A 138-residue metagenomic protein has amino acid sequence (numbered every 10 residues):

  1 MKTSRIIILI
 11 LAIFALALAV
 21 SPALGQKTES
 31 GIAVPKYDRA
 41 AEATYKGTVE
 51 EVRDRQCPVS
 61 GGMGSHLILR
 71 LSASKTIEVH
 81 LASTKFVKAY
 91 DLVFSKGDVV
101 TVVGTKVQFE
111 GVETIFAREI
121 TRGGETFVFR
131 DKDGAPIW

Functional and structural regions predicted by a protein language model:
M1-I10: Bacterial N-terminal signal peptides that target proteins for export
I10-A19: Bacterial N-terminal signal peptides
G25-T44: Short boundary/loop segments of OB/S1/cold-shock single-stranded nucleic-acid-binding domains
A41-G61: Structural detector for short beta-strands of small beta-barrel domains
Y45-V49, G97-T105: OB-fold and OB-like beta-barrel modules that bind single-stranded nucleic acids
P58-L81: OB-fold (S1/OB) nucleic-acid-binding surfaces
F86-V102: Short nucleic-acid-contacting surface segments enriched for D/E, G, S/T with interspersed K/R
V107-G134: OB-fold/S1-family single-stranded nucleic acid-binding modules
